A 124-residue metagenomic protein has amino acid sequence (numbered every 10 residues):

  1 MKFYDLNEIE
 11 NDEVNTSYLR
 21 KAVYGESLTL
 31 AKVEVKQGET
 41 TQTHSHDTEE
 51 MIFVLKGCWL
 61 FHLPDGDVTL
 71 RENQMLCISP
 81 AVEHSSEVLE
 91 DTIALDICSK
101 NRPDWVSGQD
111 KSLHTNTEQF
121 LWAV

Functional and structural regions predicted by a protein language model:
M1-S27, K32, S107-V124: A short, N-terminal "cap"/entry segment at the start of jelly-roll beta-barrel domains of the cupin/DSBH fold
T16, A31-S45: Conserved short histidine dyad/triad with adjacent acidic residue
E26, H62-G66, L89: Short strand-coil-strand connectors
V35, H46-L60: Short, conserved beta-strand element in jelly-roll/cupin
L55-K56, R71-E72, E90: A cytosolic small-molecule/anion-sensing beta-strand core signal
D65-P80: Short acidic-glycine-tyrosine-enriched beta hairpin
P80-D104: Ligand-binding loop in jelly-roll beta-barrel domains
